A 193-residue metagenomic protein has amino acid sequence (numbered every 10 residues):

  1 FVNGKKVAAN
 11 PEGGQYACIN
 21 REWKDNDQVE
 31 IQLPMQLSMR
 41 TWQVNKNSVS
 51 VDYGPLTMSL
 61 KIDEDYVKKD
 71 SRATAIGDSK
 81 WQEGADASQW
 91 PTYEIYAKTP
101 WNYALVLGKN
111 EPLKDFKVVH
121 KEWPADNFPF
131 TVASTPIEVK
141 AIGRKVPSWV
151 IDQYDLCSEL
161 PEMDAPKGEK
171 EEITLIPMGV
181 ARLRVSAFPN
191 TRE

Functional and structural regions predicted by a protein language model:
F1-N3: Solvent-exposed beta-hairpin/edge-strand motifs
K5-A8, E12, R21-K24, Q28-E193: C-terminal beta-rich recognition modules with glycine/proline-rich loops and embedded aromatic residues
Y16-C18: Short, surface-exposed beta-strand/beta-hairpin micro-motifs centered on an aromatic residue
